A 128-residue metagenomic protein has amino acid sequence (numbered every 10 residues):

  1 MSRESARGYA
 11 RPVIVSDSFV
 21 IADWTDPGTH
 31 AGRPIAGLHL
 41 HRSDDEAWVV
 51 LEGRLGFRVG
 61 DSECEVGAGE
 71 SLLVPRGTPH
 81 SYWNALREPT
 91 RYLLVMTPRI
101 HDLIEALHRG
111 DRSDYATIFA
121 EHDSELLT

Functional and structural regions predicted by a protein language model:
S2-L38, D44-D45: A short glycine-rich, His/Asp/Glu-containing loop-to-beta-strand
F19, D26-A31, R54, E63 (+1 more regions): Short, charged/polar surface micro-motifs in flexible loops or helix N-caps
T25-D26, L40-F57, V95: Short, conserved beta-strand element in jelly-roll/cupin
I35, R42-D45, V50-E52, G67 (+2 more regions): Short connector loops at helix/strand junctions that flank enzyme active sites, especially segments positioning acidic
A47, R54-G56, E63, P79 (+1 more regions): Structural motif
F57-R58, V74, H80-L86, Y92-L94: Short beta-strand His + acidic residue motifs that chelate non-heme Fe in jelly-roll/DSBH and cupin folds
D61-P79: Short acidic-glycine-tyrosine-enriched beta hairpin
A85-T128: Double-stranded beta-helix
